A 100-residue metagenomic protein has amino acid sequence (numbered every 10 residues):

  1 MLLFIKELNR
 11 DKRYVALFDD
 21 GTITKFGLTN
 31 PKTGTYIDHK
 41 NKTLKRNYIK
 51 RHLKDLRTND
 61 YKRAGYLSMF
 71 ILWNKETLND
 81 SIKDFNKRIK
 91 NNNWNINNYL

Functional and structural regions predicted by a protein language model:
M1-L100: Arg/Lys-rich, low-complexity, intrinsically disordered basic segments
